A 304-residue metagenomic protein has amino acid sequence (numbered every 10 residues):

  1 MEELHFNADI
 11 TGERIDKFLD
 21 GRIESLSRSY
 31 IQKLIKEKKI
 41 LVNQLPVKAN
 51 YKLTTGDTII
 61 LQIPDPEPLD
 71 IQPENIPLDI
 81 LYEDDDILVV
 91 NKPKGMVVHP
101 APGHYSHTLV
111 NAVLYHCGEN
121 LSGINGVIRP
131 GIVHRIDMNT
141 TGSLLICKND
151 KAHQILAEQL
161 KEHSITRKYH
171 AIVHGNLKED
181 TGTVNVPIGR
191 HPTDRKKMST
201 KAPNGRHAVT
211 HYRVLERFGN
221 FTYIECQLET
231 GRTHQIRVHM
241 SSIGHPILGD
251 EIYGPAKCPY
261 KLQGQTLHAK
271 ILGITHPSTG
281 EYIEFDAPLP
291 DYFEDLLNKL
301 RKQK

Functional and structural regions predicted by a protein language model:
M1-T183, P187, Y292-K299: RNA pseudouridine synthases
Q44, I63, V238, A256-K257: Conserved "cap/hinge" positions at secondary-structure junctions
K48-K52, E225, G264: Short, surface-exposed secondary-structure edge patches
I80, V173, H211-V214, I247: Conserved hydrophobic positions within beta-strands
V90, V238, G249: Active-site flanking residues adjacent to catalytic metal/cofactor-binding acidic residues
G126-E158, T166, H170, N185 (+2 more regions): The conserved catalytic core of RNA pseudouridine synthases
S199, G249-K261: Short, surface-exposed loop/helix-turn segments at secondary-structure junctions that function as lids/hinges flanking
K261-A269: Active-site-adjacent capping/gating segments
